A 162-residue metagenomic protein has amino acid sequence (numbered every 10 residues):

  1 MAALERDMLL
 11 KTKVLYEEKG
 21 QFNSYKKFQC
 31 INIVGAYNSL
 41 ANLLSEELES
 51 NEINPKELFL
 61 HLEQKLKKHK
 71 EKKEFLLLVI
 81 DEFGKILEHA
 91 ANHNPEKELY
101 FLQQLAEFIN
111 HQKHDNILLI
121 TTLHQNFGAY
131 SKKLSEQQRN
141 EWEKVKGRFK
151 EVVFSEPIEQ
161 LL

Functional and structural regions predicted by a protein language model:
A3-S39, E107-L162: Conserved P-loop NTPase catalytic core
T12-F22, K56-K73: Conserved alpha-helical scaffold flanking the Walker A/P-loop in AAA+ ATPase domains
G20-L58, I80-H93: Conserved P-loop NTPase mechanochemical-coupling segment
S39, E57, H61, F75-L78 (+4 more regions): Short, well-structured alpha-helical interface segments that form or flank functional binding sites
E47-N51, E96-Q103, N126: Amphipathic alpha-helical scaffolding segments
K68-E98, L119-T122: Conserved P-loop NTPase "ATPase switch" module shared by AAA+ and STAND
N92-A106, K133-Q137: Substrate-gripping "pore-loop 1 plus following alpha2 helix"
